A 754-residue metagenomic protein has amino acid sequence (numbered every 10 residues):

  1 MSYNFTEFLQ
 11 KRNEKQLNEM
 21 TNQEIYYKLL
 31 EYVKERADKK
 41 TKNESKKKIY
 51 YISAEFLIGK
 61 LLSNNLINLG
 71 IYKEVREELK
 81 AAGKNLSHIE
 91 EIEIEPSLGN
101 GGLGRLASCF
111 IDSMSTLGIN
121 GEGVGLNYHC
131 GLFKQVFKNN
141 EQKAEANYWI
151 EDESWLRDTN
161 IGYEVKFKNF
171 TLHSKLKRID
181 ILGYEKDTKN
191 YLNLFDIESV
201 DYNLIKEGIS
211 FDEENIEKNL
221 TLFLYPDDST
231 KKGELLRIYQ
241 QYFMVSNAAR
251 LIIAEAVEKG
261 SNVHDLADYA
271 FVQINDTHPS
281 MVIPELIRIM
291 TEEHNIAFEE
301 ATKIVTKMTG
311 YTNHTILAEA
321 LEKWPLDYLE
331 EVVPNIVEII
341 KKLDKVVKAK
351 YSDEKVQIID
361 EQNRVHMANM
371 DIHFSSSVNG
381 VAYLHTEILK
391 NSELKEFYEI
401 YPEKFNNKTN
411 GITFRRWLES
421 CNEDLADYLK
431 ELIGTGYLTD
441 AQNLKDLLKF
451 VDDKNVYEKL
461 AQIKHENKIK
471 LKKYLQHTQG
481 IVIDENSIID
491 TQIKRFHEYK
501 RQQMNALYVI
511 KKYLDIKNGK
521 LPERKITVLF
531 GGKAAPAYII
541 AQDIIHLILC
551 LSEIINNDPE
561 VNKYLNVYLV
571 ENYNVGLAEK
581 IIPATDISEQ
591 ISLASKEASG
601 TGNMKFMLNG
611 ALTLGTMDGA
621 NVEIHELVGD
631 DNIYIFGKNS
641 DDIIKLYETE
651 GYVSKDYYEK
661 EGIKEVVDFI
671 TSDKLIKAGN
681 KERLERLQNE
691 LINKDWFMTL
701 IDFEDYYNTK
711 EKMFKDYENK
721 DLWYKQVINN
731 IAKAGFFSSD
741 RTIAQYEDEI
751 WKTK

Functional and structural regions predicted by a protein language model:
M1-K754: A conserved ligand/cofactor-binding region detector
